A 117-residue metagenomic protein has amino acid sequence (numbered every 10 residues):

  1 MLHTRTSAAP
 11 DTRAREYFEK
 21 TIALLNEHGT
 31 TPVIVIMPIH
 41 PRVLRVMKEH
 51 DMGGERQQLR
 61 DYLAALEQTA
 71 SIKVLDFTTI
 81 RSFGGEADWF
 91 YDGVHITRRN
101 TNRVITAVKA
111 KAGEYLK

Functional and structural regions predicted by a protein language model:
M1-V74: Conserved, well-ordered alpha-helix/loop/beta-strand core segments that scaffold catalytic motifs
G54, R60-K117: C-terminal regions of proteins
